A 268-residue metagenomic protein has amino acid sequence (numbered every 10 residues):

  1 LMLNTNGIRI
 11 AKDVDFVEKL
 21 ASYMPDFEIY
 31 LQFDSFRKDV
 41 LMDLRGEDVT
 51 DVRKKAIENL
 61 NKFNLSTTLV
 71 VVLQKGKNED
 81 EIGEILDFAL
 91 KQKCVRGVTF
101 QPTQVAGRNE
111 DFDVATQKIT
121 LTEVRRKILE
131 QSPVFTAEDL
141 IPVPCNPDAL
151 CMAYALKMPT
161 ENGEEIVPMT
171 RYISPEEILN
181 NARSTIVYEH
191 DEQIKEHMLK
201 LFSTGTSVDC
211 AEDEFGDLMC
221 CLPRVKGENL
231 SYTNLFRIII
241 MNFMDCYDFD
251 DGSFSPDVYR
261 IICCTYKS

Functional and structural regions predicted by a protein language model:
L1-P102: Radical SAM/AdoMet-radical enzyme domain recognition
K12, V105-R108, D251, P256: Generic structural "secondary-structure junction" signal
R37, D51, A149-C151, D245-F254: Low-complexity, compositionally biased segments
L44, K62-I238: Radical SAM enzyme [4Fe-4S]-AdoMet core and its adjacent flexible, acidic and glycine-rich loops/tails across
F215-S268: C-terminal target-recognition/interaction regions appended to catalytic cores
